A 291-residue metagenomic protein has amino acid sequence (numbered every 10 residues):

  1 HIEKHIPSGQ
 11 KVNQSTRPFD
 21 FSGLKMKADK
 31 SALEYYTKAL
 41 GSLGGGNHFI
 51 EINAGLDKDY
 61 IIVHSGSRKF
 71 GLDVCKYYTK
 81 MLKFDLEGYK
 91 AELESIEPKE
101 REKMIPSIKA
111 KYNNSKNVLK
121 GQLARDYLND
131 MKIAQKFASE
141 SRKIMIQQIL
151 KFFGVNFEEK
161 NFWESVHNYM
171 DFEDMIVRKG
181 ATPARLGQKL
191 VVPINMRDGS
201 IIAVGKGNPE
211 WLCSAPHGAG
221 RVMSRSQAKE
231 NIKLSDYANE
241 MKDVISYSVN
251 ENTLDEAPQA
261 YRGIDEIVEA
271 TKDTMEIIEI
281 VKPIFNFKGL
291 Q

Functional and structural regions predicted by a protein language model:
H1-Q14, S22-Q291: Domain-length cofactor-binding catalytic modules of enzymes
